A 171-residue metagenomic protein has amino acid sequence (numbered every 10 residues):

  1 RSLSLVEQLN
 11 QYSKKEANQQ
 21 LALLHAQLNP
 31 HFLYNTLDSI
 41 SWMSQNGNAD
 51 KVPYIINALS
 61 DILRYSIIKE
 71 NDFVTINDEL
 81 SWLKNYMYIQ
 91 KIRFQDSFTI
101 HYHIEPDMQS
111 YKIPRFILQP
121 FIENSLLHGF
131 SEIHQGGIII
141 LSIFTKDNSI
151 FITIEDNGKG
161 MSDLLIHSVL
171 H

Functional and structural regions predicted by a protein language model:
R1-H171: Two-component histidine phosphotransfer core
